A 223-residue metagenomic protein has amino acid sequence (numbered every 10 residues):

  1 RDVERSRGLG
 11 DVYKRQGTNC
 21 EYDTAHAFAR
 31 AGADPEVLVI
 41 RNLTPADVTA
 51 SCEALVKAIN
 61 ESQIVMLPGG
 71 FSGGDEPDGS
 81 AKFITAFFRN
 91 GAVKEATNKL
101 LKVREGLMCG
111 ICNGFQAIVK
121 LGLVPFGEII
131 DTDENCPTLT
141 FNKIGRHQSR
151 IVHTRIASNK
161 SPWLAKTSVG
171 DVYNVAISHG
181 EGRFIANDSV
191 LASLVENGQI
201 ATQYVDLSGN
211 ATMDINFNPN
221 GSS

Functional and structural regions predicted by a protein language model:
D2-L9, Y13: Single conserved hydrophobic/aromatic residue that forms the stacking wall/gate of nucleotide- or nucleobase-binding
G10, I84, C112-N113, T154 (+1 more regions): Conserved structural-core and active-site-/substrate-pathway-adjacent residues in large, well-folded domains of enzymes
D11-H26: Glycine-rich phosphate/diphosphate-binding loop of Rossmann-like nucleotide-binding domains
D11-K14, V37-V39, M66, C109-G110 (+2 more regions): Structured core elements
R15-T18, N42, F71-S72, G180-G182 (+1 more regions): Short, glycine-/Ser/Thr-/acidic-enriched flexible segments
C20-D23, D75-E76, I118-K120, L164-A165 (+1 more regions): Short helix/loop capping segments that flank catalytic or ligand/cofactor-binding pockets
A27-A31, P35-C109, F115-I129, D133-E134: Flexible gly/pro-rich beta->alpha loop and the following alpha-helix that scaffold active-site loops
A29, D34, A50, A54-K57 (+2 more regions): Amide-donor transfer/coupling interface in amidating biosynthetic enzymes
